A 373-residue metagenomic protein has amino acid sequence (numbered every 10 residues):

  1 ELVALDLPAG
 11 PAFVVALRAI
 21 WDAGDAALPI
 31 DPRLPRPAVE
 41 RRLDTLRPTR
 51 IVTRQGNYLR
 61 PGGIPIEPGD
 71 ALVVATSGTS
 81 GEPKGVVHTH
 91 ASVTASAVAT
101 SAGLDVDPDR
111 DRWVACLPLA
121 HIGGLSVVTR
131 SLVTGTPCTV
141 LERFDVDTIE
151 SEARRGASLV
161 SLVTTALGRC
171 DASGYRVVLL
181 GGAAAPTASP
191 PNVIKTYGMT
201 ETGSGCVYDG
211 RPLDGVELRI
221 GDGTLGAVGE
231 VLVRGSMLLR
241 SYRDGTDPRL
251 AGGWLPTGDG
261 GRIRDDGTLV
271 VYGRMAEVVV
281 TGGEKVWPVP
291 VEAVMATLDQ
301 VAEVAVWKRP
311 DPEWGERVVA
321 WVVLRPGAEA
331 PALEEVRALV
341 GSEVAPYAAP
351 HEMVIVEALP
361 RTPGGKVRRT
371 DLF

Functional and structural regions predicted by a protein language model:
E1-L34, D111, A115-P118, K285: Conserved AMP-binding/adenylate-forming
R60-A75, E82, D105-R112: Conserved pre-ATP/AMP-binding loop-to-beta segment of ANL
A71-V98: Conserved AMP-binding A3 loop
A95-R112, A120-L159, L213: Conserved AMP-binding/adenylation subdomain of ANL enzymes
S158-L162, A166-P212, E217-G221: Gly/Ser/Thr-rich phosphate-binding loop
P212, G223-G252, R274, E284-V286: Conserved ATP/PPi-binding loop(s) of AMP-dependent carboxylate-activating enzymes
G235, G260-A348, V367: AMP-binding/adenylate-forming catalytic core of the ANL superfamily
A345-K366: AMP-binding/adenylate-forming catalytic domain of the ANL superfamily
